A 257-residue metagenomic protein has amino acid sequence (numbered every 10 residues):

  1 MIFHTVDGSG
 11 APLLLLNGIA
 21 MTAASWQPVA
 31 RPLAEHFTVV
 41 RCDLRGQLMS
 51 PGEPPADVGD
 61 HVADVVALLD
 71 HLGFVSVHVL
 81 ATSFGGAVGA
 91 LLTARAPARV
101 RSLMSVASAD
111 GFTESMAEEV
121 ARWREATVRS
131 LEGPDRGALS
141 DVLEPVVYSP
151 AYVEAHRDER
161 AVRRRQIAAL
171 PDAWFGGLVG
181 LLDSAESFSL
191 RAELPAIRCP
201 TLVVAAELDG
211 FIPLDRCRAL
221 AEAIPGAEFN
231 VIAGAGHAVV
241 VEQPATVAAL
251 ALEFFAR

Functional and structural regions predicted by a protein language model:
I2-G52: Conserved HGGG/HGGXW glycine-rich cap/lid loop of the alpha/beta-hydrolase fold
P28-R31, V40-A81, A249: Active-site loop/oxyanion-hole signature of alpha/beta-hydrolase fold enzymes
A81, G85, G89: Gly/Ala-rich beta-loop-alpha elbow adjacent to hydrolase catalytic centers
A94-R95, V100-G133: Flexible "cap/lid" loop of the alpha/beta hydrolase fold
E114-S115, R136-E193: Conserved alpha/beta-hydrolase catalytic His-Asp/Glu region
I197, V203-A205, D209: Short beta-strand/loop motif that positions the catalytic acidic residue of the alpha/beta-hydrolase fold
G210-R216: Conserved alpha/beta-hydrolase "acid-adjacent" motif
A227-R257: Catalytic active-site module of serine/aspartate enzymes centered on a nucleophile-bearing elbow/loop
